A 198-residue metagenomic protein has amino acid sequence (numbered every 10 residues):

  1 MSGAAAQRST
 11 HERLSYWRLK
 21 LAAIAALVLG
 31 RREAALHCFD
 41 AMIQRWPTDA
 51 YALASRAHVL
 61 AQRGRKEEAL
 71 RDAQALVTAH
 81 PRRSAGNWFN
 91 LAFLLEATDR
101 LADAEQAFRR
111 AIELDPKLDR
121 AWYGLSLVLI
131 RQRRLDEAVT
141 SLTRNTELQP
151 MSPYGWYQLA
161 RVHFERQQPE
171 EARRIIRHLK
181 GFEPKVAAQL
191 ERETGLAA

Functional and structural regions predicted by a protein language model:
M1-R8, E12-Y16, F164-A198: Terminal, low-structured helical/coil segments at or just beyond the last alpha-helical repeat
R13, P47, P81-R82, P116 (+2 more regions): Short coil turns that delineate tetratricopeptide repeat
L14-R45, Y51, S55-Q62: Alpha-helical segment of the N-proximal tetratricopeptide repeat
S15-Y16, A50-Y51, S84-G86, D119-R120 (+2 more regions): Helix-start (N-cap) detector for alpha-helical repeat units in TPR-like alpha-solenoids, especially tetratricopeptide
L29-C38, R63-A75, T98-R110, Q132-R144 (+2 more regions): Structural signature of tandem alpha-helical TPR/SEL1-like repeats, specifically the intra-repeat loop/turn
